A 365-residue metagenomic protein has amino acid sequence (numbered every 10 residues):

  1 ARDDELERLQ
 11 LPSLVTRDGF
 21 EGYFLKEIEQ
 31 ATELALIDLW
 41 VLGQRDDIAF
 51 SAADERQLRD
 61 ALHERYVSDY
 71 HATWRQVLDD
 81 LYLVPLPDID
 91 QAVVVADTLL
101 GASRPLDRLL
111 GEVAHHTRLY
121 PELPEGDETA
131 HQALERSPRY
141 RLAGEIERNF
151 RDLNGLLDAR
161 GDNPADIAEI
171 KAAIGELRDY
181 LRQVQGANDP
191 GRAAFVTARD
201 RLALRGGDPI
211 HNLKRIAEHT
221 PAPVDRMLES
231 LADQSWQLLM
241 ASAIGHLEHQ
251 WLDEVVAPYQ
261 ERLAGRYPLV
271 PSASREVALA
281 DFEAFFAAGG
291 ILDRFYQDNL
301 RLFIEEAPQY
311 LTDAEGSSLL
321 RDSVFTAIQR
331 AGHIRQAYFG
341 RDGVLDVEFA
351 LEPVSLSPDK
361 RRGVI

Functional and structural regions predicted by a protein language model:
A1-I365: C-terminal domain/tail detector
